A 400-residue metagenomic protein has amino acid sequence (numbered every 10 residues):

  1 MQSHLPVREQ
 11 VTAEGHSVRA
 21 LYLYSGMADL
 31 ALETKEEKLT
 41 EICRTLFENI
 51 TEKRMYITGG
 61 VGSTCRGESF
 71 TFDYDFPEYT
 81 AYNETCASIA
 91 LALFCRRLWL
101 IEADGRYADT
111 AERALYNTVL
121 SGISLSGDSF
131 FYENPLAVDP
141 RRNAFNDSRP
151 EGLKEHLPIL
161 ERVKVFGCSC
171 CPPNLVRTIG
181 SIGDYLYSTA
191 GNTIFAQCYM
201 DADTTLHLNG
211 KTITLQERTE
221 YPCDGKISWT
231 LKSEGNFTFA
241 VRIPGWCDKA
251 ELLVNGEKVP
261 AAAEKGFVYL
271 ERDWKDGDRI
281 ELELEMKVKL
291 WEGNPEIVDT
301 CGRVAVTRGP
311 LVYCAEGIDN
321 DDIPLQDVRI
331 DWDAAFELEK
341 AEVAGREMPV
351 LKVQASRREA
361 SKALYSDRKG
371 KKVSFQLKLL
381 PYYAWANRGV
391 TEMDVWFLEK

Functional and structural regions predicted by a protein language model:
M1-P6, I42-G59, R113-S124: Long, well-ordered core segments of solenoidal/helical folds
M1-S17, G60-E84, G127-V163: Carbohydrate-binding/catalytic loop surfaces
G15-S25, Y82-A90, N174: Aromatic- and histidine-enriched alpha-helix N-cap/loop-to-helix transition segments that scaffold the rims
Y22-E37, D75-Y79, A90-A103, T230-S233: Well-ordered alpha-helical scaffold segments within catalytic/enzyme domains
C43, D109-N117, G122-T230, A263 (+2 more regions): C-terminal beta-rich recognition modules with glycine/proline-rich loops and embedded aromatic residues
W99-A108, P244, L270: Carbohydrate-binding surfaces of carbohydrate-active enzymes
T230, G235-P244: Surface-exposed beta-strand/loop patches in extracellular or lumenal glycoproteins
C247-E271, L290-E296: Solvent-exposed beta-strand/loop surfaces of large extracellular or lumenal domains
